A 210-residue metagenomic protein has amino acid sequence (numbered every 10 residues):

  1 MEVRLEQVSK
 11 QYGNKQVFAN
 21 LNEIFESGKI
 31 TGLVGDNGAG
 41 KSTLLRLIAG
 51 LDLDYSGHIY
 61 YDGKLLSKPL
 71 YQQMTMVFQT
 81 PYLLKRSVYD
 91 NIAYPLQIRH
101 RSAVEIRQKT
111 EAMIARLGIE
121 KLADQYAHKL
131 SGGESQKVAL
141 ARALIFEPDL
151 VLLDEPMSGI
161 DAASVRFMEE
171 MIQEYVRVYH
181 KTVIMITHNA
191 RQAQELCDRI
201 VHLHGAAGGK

Functional and structural regions predicted by a protein language model:
V34-D36: The feature captures the beta-strand-to-loop junction immediately N-terminal to the Walker
A49: Helix-to-loop junction immediately C-terminal to a conserved catalytic motif
G57-L70: Conserved ABC transporter NBD signature motif
V104-L122: Conserved ABC ATPase "signature" region
Y126-L130, E134: Conserved ABC ATPase signature
V151-E155: Catalytic Walker B motif of ABC-type/P-loop ATPase nucleotide-binding domains
A162-S164: Helix N-cap at the start of a conserved alpha-helix in ABC-type nucleotide-binding domains
